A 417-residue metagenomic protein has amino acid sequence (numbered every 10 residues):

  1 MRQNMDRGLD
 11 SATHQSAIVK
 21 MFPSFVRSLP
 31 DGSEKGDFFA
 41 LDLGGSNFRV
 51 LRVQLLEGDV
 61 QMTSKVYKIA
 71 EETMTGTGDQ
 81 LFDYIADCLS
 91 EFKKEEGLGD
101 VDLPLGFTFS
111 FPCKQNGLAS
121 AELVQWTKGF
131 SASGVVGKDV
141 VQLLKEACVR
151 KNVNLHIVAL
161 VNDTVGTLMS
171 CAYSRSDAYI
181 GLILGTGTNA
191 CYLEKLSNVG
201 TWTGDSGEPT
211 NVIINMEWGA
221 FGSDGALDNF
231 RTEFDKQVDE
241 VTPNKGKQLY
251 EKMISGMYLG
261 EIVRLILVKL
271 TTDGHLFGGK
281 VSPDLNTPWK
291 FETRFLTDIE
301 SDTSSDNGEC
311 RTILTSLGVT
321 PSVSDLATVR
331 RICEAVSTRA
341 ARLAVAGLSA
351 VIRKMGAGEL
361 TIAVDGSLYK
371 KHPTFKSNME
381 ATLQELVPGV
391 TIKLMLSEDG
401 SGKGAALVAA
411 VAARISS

Functional and structural regions predicted by a protein language model:
M1-L103, V149, S174, R231-S417: ATP-binding/phosphotransfer module of carbohydrate and carboxylate kinases, centering on a glycine-rich
S33, L41-R49, S110, T164-V165 (+3 more regions): A short acidic Gly-Thr/Ser loop motif
G36-D42, D102-G106, I157-A159, Y179-I183 (+3 more regions): Short glycine-aspartate micro-motif
R52, A190-E194, N215: Conserved blade-register residue in beta-propeller folds
V66-A86, S90, C113-I180, N198-A220 (+2 more regions): Glycine-rich phosphate-binding loop and adjoining helix at the ATP-binding site of ATP-dependent phosphoryl-transfer
T108, V161, L193, D365-S367 (+1 more regions): Generic beta-strand/beta-sheet core signal
D177-L184, W202-G204, L227, R231 (+1 more regions): A polyampholytic, Gly/Pro-enriched intrinsically disordered region
G187, S197, F221, R264 (+1 more regions): Short, glycine-/Ser/Thr-/acidic-enriched flexible segments
